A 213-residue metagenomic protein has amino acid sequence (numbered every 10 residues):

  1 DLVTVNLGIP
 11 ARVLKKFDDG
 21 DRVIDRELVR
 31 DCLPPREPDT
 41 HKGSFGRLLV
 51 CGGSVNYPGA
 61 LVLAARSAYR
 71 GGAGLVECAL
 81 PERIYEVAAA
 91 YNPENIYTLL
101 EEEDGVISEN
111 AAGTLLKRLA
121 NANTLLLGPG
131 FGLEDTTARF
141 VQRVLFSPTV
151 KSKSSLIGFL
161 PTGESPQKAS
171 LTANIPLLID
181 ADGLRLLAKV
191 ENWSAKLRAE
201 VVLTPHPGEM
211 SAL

Functional and structural regions predicted by a protein language model:
D1-C51, V55, P207-G208: YjeF_N-associated NAD(P)HX repair module
D1-K16, A79-L213: Glycine-rich phosphate/dinucleotide-binding loop and adjoining beta-alpha-beta core of small-molecule
D19-I24, L49, Y69-G71, T98 (+1 more regions): N-terminal start-of-chain detector that recognizes signal peptides and the immediate post-cleavage beginning
I24-R36, E77-L80, V106-A111: A general structural motif
H41-I96, E102-E103: Substrate-binding N-lobe of the ribokinase-like
